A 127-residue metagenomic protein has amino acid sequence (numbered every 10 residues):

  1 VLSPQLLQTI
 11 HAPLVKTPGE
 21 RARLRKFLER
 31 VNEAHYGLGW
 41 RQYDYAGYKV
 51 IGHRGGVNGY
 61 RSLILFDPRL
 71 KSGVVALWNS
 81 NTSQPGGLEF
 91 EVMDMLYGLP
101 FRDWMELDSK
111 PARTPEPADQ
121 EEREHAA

Functional and structural regions predicted by a protein language model:
V1-A127: Catalytic loop of the DD-peptidase/beta-lactamase superfamily, centered on the K-T-G motif and neighboring
